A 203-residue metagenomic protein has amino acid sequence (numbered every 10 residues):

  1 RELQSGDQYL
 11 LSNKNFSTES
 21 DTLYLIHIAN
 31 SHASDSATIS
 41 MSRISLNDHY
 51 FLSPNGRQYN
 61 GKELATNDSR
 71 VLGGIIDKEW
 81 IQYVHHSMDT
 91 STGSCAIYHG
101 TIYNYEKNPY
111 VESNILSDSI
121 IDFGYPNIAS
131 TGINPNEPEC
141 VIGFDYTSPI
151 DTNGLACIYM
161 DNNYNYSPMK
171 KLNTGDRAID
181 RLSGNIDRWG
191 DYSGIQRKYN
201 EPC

Functional and structural regions predicted by a protein language model:
R1-C203: C-terminal PAP-associated
